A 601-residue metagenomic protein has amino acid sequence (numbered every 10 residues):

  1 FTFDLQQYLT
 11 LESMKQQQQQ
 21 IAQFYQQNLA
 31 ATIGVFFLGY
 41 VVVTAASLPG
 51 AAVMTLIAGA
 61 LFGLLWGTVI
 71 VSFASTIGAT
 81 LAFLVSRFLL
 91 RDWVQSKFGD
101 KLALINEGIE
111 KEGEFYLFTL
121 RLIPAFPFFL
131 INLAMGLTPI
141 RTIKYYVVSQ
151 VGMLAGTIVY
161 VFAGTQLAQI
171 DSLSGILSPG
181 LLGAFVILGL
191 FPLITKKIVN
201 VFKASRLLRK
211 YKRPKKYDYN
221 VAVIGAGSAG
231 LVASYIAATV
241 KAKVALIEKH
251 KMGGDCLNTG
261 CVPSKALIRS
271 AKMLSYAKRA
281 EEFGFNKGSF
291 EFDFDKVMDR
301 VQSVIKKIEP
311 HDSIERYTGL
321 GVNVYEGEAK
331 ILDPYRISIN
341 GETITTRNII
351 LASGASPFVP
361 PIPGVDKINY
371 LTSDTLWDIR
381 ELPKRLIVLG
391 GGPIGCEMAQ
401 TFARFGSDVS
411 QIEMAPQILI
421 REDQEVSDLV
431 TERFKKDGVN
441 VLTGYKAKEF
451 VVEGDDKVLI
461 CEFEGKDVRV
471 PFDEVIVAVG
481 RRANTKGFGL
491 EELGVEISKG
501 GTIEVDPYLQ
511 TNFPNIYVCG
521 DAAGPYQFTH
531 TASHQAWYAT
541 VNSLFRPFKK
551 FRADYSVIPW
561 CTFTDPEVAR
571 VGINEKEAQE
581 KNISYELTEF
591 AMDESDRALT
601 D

Functional and structural regions predicted by a protein language model:
T2-F36, S72, T76-N132, L137-T138 (+3 more regions): Membrane-interfacial helix-loop-helix
F37-W66, A125-N132, M153-V159: Transmembrane helix boundary and interhelical junction motifs in multipass membrane proteins
K212-L231, T239, D423-E425, K436 (+2 more regions): Mid-to-C-terminal Rossmann-like scaffold of FAD/NAD(P)H-dependent oxidoreductases
Y217-Y219, I339-N348, G465-E474, N512: Core beta-strand elements of the Rossmann-like FAD/NAD(P) dinucleotide-binding domain in flavoenzyme oxidoreductases
D218-L246, G395-R404: N-terminal Rossmann-like FAD-binding beta1-loop-alpha1 element of flavoenzymes
Y235-A242, I247-L382, A415-L419, E425-V426 (+5 more regions): Glycine-rich flavin
C261, S353-I412, D437-V441, E491-N512: Glycine-rich dinucleotide-binding loop and its adjacent helix/turn
D366-P383, R469-K549: FAD-site-proximal beta/loop scaffold in flavoenzymes
